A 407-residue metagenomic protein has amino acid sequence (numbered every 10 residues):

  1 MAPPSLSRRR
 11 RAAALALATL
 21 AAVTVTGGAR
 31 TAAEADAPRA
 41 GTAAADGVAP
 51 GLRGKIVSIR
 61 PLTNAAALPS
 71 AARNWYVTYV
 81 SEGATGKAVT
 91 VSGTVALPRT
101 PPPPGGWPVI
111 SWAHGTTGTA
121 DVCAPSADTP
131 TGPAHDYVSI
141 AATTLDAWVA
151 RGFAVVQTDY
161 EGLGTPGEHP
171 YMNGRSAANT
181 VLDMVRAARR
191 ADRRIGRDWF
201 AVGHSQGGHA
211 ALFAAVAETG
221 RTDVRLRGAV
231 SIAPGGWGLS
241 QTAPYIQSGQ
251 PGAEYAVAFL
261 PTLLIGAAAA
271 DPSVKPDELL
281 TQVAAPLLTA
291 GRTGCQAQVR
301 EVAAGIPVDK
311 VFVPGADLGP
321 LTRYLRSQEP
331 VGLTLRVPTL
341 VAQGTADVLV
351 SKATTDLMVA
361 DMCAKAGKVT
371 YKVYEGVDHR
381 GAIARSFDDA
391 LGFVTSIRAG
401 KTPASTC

Functional and structural regions predicted by a protein language model:
M1-A35: Secretory targeting and sorting signals
R9-A12, R30-P102: Catalytic-loop region of hydrolases
S92-T94, G105-T117, A124-A127: Short beta-strand element of the alpha/beta-hydrolase
T143-T144, Y171-D192: Alpha/beta-hydrolase active-site loop
D183-Y255: Primarily recognizes the serine-hydrolase "nucleophile elbow" in alpha/beta-hydrolase and SGNH/GDSL folds
I232-G332: Accessory cap/linker subdomain of secreted extracellular hydrolases
V313-R323, Q328, L349, A353-C407: C-terminal catalytic histidine-bearing segment of alpha/beta-hydrolase fold enzymes
L335, L340-D347: Short beta-strand/loop motif that positions the catalytic acidic residue of the alpha/beta-hydrolase fold
